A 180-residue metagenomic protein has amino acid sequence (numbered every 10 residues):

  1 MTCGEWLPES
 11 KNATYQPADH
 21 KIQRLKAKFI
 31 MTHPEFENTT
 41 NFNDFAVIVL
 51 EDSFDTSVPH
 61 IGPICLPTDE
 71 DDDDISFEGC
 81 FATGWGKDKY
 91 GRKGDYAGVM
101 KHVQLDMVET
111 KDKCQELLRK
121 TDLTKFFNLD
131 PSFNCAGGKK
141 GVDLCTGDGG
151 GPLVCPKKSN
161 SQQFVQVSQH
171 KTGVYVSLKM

Functional and structural regions predicted by a protein language model:
M1-E35, T110-R119: Conserved H-D interstitial segment of serine endopeptidase catalytic domains
M1-W6, V47, S53, T172: Catalytic histidine site
T2, Y96-K111, Q115, G149-M180: C-terminal subregion of chymotrypsin/trypsin-like serine protease catalytic domains
G4, W85-G86, Y90, H170-T172: Glycine-centered tight turns/hairpins at beta-strand boundaries that repeat across beta-rich repeat domains
A13, F45, L50-D52, S57-G138: Chymotrypsin/trypsin-fold serine protease catalytic domain
T14-D19, T39-T40, D73, R92-G94 (+1 more regions): Short, solvent-exposed loop/turn segments that connect beta-strands within catalytic domains and beta-strand-rich
E35-N38, T124-F126, K179: Conserved, non-catalytic sequence blocks in retroelement Pol enzymes and Pol-derived host proteins
G138-T146: Short pre-catalytic strand/loop immediately N-terminal to key active-site residues, enriched for Gly-Thr
